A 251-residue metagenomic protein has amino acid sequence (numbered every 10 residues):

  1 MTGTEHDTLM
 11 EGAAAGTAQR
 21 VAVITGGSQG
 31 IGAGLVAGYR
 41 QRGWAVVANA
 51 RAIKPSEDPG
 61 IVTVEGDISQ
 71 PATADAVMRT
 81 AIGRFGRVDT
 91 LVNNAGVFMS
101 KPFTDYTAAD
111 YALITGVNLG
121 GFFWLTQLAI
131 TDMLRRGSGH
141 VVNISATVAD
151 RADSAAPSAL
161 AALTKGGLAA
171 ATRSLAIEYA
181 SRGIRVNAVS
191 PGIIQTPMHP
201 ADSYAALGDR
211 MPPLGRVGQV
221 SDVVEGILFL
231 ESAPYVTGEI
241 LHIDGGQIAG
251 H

Functional and structural regions predicted by a protein language model:
T2-G12, T237-H251: Short C-terminal tail/terminal secondary-structure segment of NAD(P)H-dependent dehydrogenase/reductase domains
S28-Q29: Conserved glycine-rich cofactor-binding loop
N94-M99, G245-G246: Conserved NAD(P)H cofactor-binding loop of Rossmann-fold oxidoreductase domains
P102-F103, D110-A112, L207-G208: Substrate-binding pocket helix/loop in short-chain dehydrogenase/reductase
F123, I184, Q219-I243, I248: C-terminal substrate-recognition "lid" of short-chain dehydrogenase/reductases
T126, T164, T172: Active-site helix of classical SDR
T131, I177-S181: Alpha-helical segment proximal to the catalytic Tyr-Lys
